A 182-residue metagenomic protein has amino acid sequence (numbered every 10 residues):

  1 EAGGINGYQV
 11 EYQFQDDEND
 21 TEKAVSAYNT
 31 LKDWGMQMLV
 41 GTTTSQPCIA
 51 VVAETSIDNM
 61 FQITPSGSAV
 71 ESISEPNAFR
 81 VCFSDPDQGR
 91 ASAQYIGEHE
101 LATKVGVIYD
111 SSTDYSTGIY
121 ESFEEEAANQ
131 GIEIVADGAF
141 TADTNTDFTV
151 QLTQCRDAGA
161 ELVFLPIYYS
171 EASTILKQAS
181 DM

Functional and structural regions predicted by a protein language model:
G3-S72, F140-F148, S173: Beta-alpha junction/loop-to-helix N-cap segments that form part of ligand/metal-binding clefts
G7-E11, W34-L39, I57-Q62, S74-A78 (+4 more regions): Loop/turn elements at helix/coil->beta-strand transitions in domains of secreted/extracellular proteins
D20, A24, D85-G89, S116-I119 (+3 more regions): Conserved donor sugar-nucleotide recognition element shared by glycan-biosynthetic enzymes
V25, K32, G97-E98, R156 (+1 more regions): Non-catalytic positions within long, well-ordered alpha-helices that form the structural scaffold/packing of enzyme
T43-Q46, S112-Y115, Y168-S170: Gly/Ser/Thr-rich loops at beta-strand to alpha-helix junctions that form or flank small-molecule/cofactor-binding
T55-D58, I119-M182: Extracellular/periplasmic bilobed ligand-binding domains
A78-D143, E161-L162: An alpha-beta-alpha
